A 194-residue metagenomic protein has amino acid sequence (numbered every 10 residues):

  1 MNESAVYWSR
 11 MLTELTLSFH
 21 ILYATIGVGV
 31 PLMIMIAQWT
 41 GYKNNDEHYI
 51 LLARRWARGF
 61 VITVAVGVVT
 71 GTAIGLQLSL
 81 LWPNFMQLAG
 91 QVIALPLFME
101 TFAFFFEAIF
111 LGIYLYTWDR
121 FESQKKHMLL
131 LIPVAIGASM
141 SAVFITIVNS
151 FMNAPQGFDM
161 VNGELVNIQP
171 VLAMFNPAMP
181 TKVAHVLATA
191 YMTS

Functional and structural regions predicted by a protein language model:
M1-S194: Polytopic transmembrane helical bundles with strong interfacial aromatic enrichment
